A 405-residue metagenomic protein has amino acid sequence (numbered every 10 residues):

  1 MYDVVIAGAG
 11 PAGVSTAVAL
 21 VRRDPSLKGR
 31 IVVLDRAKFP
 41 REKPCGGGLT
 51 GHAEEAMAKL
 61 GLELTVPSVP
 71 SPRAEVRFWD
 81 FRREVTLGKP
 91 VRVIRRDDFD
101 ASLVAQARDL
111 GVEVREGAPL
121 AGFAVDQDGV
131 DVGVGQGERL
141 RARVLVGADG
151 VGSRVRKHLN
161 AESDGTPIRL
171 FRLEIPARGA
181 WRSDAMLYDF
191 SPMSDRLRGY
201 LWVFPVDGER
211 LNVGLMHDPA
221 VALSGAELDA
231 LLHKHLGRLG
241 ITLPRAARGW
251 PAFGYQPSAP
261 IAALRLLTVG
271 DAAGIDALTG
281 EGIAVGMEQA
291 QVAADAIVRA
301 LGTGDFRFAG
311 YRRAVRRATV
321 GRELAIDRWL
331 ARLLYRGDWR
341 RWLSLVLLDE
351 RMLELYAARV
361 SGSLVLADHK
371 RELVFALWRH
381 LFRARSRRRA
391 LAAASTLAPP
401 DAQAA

Functional and structural regions predicted by a protein language model:
V5-A7, V21-P44: Glycine-rich FAD pyrophosphate-binding loop
G8, A148-D149, V269: Short, well-ordered coil/turn residues at beta-beta hairpins and beta-strand->alpha-helix junctions within
G13-V14: N-terminal Rossmann-fold NAD(P) dinucleotide-binding loop
A19, Q106-I241, I275: Predominantly flavin-linked oxidoreductase catalytic cores and closely associated redox partners
A37-L60: Conserved N-terminal glycine-rich FAD pyrophosphate-binding loop of Rossmann-like flavoproteins
E54-V104: A conserved beta-strand/loop capping segment in the N-terminal third of enzymes that catalyze redox or closely related
P219-A296, T303-D305: FAD/FMN-dependent oxidoreductases across multiple families
V298-A405: C-terminal helical "tail/cap" subdomain of flavin- and related membrane-associated enzymes
